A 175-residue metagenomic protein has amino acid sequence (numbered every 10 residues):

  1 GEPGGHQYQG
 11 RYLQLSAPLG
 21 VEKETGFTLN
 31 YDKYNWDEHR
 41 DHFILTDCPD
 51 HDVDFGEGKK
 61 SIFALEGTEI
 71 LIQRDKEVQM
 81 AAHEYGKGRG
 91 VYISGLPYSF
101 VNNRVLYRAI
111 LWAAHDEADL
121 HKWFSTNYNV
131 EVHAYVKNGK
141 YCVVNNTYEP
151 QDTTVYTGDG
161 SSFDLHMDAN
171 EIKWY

Functional and structural regions predicted by a protein language model:
G1-Y175: A conserved amphipathic helix/loop scaffold that creates a polar/acidic microenvironment used either to coordinate
